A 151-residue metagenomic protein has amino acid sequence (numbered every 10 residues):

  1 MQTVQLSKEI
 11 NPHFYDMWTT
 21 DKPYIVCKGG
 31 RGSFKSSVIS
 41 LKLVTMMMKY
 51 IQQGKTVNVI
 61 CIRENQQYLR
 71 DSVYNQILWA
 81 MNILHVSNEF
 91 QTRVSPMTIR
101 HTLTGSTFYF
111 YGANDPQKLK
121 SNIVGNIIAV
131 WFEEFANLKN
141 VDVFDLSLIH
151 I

Functional and structural regions predicted by a protein language model:
M1-I149: Phosphate/NTP-binding elements of NTP-utilizing enzymes
